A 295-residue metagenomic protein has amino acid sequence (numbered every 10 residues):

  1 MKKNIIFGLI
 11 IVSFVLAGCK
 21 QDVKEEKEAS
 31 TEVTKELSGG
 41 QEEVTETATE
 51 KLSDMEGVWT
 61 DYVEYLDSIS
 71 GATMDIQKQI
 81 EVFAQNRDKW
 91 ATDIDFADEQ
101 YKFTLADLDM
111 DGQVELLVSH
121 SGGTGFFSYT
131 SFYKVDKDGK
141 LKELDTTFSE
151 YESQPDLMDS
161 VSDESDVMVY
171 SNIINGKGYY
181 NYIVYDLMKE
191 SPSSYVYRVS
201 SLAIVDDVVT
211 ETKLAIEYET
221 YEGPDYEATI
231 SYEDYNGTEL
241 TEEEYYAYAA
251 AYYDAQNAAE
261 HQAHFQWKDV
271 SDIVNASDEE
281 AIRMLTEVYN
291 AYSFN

Functional and structural regions predicted by a protein language model:
M1-I5: Positively charged n-region of N-terminal signal peptides that target proteins for export
V15-G18: C-terminal motif of bacterial Sec signal peptides marking the signal peptidase cleavage site
K20-D22: Bacterial signal peptide processing site
E25-E26, E43-V44, A48-S68, Y170-N295: Acidic, small-residue rich beta-repeat scaffolds with periodic aromatic anchors
K27, K35-E36, G40-A106, N290-N295: Terminal domain-start segments
E99-L108, L157-Y179: Beta-propeller blade termini
M110-H120, I174-I183: Acidic/hydrophobic-patterned starts of short beta strands in beta-sheet-rich repeat architectures
F127-L144, L202-I204: Beta-propeller blade repeat segments, especially FG-GAP/WD-type strand-to-loop junctions in 6- to 7-bladed propeller
